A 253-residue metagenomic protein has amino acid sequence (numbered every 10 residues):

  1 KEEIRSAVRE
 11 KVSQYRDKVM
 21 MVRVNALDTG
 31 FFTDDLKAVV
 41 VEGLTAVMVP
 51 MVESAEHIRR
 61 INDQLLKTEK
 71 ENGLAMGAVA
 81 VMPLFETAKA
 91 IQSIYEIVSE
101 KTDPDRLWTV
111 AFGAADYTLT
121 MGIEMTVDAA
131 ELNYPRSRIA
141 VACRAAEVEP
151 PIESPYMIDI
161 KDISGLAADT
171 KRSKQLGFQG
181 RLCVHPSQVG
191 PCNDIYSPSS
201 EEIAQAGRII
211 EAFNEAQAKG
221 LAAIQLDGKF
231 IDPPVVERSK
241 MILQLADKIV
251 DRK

Functional and structural regions predicted by a protein language model:
K1-K253: Expand to "…catalyze enediolate/carbanion chemistry for C-C bond making/breaking, isomerization, decarboxylation
